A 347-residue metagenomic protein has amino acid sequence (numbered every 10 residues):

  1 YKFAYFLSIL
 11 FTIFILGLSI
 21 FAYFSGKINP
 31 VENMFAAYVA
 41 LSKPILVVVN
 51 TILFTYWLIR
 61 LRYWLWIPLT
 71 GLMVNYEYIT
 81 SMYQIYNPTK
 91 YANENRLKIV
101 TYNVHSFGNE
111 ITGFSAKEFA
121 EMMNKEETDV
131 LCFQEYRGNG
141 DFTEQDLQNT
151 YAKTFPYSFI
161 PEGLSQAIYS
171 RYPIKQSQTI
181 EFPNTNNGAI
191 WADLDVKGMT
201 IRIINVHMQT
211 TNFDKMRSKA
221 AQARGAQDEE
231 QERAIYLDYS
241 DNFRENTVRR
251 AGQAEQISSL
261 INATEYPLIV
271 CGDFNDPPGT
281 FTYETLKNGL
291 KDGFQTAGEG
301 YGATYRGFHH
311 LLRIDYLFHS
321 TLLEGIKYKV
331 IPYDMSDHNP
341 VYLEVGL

Functional and structural regions predicted by a protein language model:
A4-S19, F24-L58, Y63-T70, Q178-I180 (+2 more regions): Metal-dependent phosphoester-hydrolase catalytic domains
G71-E94, I111-T112, A120-E121, V130-Q222 (+1 more regions): Structured beta-strand-rich core segments of catalytic domains in phosphoester-bond hydrolases
R96-F107, T200-Q209, R233-Y239, F243: Active-site-proximal beta-strand elements of phosphoester/diester hydrolases
K98-E126: Short extracytoplasmic
I99-V100, C132, V270: Residue-level marker for buried hydrophobic side chains located in beta-strands that build the well-ordered beta-sheet
S106-T112, R137, R244-R249: Short, flexible loop segments at the rims of nucleotide/cofactor-binding pockets, characterized by
S115-F119, T143, L147, R250-Q253 (+2 more regions): Stable alpha-helical elements in mature extracytoplasmic
S218-N242: A solvent-exposed, charged loop/short amphipathic helix patch at secondary-structure junctions
